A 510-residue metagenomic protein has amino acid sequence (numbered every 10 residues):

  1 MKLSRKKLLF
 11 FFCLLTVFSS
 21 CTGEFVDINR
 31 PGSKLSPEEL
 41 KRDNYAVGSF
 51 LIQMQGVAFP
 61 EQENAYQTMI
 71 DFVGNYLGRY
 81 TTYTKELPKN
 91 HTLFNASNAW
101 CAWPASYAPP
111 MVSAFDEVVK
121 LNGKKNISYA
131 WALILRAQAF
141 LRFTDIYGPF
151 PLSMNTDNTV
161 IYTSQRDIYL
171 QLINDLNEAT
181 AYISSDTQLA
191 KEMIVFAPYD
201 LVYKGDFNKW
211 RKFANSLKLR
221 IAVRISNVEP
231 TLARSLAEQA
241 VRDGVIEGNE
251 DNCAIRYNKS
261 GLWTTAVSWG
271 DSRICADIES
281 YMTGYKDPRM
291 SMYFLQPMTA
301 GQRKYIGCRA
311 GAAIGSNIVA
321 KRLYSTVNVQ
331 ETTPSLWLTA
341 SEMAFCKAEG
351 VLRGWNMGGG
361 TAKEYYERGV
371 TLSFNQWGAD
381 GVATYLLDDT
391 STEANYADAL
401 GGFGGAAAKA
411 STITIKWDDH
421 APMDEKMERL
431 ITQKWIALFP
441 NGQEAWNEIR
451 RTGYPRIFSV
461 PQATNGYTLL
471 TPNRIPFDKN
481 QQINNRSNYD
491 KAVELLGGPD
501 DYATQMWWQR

Functional and structural regions predicted by a protein language model:
M1-R30: Bacterial Sec-dependent N-terminal signal peptides
V17-F18, E63-N64, M357, A379: Intrinsically disordered or highly flexible coil/loop and linker segments, enriched in small and charged/polar residues
F18, E24, P60, Q296-T299 (+3 more regions): Short loop/turn segments at secondary-structure transitions that flank enzyme active sites
S20, R30, Y147, A197-P198 (+3 more regions): Residue-level signal for pocket-adjacent positions within structured domains
C21-G78, P455, N465-R510: Membrane-proximal, proline-rich intrinsically disordered regions
K41, R79-G381, H420-E428, Q433: Structured, solvent-exposed acidic/aromatic patches
E63-F72, P149-F150, A233-R234, G442-N447: Beta-strand acidic-aromatic groove motif in beta-rich domains, primarily in extracellular
F374, G378-R510: C-terminal functional modules
